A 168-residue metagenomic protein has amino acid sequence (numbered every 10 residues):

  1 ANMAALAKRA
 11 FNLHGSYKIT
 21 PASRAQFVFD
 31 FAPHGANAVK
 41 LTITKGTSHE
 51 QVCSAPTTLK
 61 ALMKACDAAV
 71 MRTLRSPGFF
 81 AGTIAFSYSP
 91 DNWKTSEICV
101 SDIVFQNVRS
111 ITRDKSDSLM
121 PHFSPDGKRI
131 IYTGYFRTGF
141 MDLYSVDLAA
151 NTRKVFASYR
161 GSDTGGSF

Functional and structural regions predicted by a protein language model:
A1-V28: N-terminal segment of the mature soluble domain
K8, S23-A68: Amphipathic beta-strand/beta-sheet edge segments enriched in Tyr/Trp
G35, S89-K94, F136-F140: Short glycine/acidic-enriched loop and turn motifs that connect beta-strands
R72, S116-T133, T152-K154, S158-F168: Conserved beta-propeller blade repeats
S76-F80, P125-D126: Residue-level detector of Asp-centered blade-edge/turn motifs that repeat once per structural unit in beta-propeller
T83-S89, R129-T133: Residue position within the beta-strands of beta-propeller blades
E97-C99, D142-Y144: A short loop-to-beta-strand structural motif that recurs across blades of beta-propeller domains
D102-Q106, D147-N151: Short loop/turn segments that connect beta-strands within beta-propeller blades
